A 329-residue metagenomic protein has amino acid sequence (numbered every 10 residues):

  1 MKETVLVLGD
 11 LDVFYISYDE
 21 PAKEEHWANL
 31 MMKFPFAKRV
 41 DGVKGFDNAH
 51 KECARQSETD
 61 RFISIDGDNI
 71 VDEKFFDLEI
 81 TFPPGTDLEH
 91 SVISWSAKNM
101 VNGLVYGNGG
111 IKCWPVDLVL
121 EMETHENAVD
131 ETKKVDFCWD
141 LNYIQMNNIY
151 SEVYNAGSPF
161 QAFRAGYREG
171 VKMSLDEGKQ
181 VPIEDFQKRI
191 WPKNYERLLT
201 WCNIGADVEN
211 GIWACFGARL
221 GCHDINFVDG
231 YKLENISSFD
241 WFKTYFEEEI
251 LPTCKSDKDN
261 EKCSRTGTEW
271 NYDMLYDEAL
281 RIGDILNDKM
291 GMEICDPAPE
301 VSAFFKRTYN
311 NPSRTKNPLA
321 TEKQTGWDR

Functional and structural regions predicted by a protein language model:
M1-E58: N-terminal anchoring/stem segment of glycosyltransferases
Y18-A22, N69-D72, N99-N102, L118-E121: Short acidic, S/G/P-rich loop/turn micro-motifs used as interaction or catalytic elements
D47-N48, D72, F137: Short secondary-structure boundary/hinge segments and terminal tails
A49-H50, D66, Y106-I111: Residue-level signal for functionally critical sites in structured catalytic/ligand-binding pockets
F62: Short aromatic/hydrophobic "clamp" motif used to bind/position activated sugar donors
G67-G85: Acidic donor-binding/catalytic loop of UDP-sugar-dependent glycosyltransferases, especially processive GT2
I80-R329: Catalytic-site signature of metal-activated, phosphate-bearing donor transferases, centered on the GT-A/GT-A-like
